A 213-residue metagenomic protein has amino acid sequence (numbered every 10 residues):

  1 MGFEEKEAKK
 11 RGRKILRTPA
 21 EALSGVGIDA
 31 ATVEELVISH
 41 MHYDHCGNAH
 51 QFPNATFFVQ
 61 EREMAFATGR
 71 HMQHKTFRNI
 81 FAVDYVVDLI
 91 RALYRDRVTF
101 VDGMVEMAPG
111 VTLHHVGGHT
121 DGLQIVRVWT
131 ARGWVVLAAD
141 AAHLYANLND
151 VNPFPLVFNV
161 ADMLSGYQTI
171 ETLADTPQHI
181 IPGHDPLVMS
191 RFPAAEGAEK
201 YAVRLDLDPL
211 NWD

Functional and structural regions predicted by a protein language model:
M1, M41, V116, P182-P186: Short, well-ordered beta-to-alpha junction loops that form the rim of enzyme active sites and present histidine/acidic
M1-K14, E196: Surface-exposed, interaction-prone regions with an acidic/low-complexity signature
E4-K6, H74-F77, V87-L93, M104-V105 (+1 more regions): Metallo-beta-lactamase
R11-I28, T32, R62-H115, D162-P177: Metallo-beta-lactamase
V33-D44: Metallo-beta-lactamase
V37, F58, T99-V101, T112-H114 (+2 more regions): Hydrophobic/aromatic beta-strand patches that form the interior of the parallel beta-sheet core in alpha/beta enzyme
A49-P53: Short, conserved loop/helix-junction motifs that constitute active-site signature segments in enzyme catalytic cores
T56-F58, H114-G118, S190-N211: Short, electropositive alpha-helical surface patch
